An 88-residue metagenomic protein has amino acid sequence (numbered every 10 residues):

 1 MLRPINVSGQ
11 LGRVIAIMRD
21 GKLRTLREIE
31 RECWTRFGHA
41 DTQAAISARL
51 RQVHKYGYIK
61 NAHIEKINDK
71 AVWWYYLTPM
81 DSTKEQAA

Functional and structural regions predicted by a protein language model:
M1-D20: Short alpha-helical segments that sit at the start of domains
A16, R31, A48: DNA-binding alpha-helical recognition surfaces that contact promoter or target DNA
M18-E28: Short capping segments at the starts of secondary-structure elements
L26-H39: DNA-recognition alpha helix
A40-K55, K66: Short amphipathic alpha-helical interaction segments
A62-A88: Short, cationic-aromatic polyanion-contact patches
